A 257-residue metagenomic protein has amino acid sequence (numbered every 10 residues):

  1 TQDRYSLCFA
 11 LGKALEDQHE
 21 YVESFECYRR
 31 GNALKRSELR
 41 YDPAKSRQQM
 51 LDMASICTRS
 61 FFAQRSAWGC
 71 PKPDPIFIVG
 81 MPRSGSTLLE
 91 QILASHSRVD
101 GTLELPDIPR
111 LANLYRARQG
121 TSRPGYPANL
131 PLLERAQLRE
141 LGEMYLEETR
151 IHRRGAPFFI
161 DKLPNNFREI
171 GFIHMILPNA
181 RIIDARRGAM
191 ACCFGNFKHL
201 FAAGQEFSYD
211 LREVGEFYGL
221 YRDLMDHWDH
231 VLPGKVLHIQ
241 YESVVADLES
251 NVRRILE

Functional and structural regions predicted by a protein language model:
T1-H152: Alpha-helical solenoid repeat scaffolds of the TPR/TPR-like class and their adjacent stem/linker regions that mediate
T102, P106-E134, R150-E257: PAPS-dependent sulfotransferase catalytic domain
